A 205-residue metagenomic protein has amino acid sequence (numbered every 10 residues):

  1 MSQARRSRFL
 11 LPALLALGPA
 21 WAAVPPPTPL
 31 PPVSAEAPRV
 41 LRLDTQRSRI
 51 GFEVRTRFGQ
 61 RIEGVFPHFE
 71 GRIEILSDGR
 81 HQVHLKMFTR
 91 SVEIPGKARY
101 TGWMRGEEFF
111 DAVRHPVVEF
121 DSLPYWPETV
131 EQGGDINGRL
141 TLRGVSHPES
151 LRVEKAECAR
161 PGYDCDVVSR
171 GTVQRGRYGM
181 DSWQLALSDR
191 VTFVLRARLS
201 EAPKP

Functional and structural regions predicted by a protein language model:
S2-L11: Bacterial N-terminal signal peptides that target proteins for export
L10-P19: Bacterial N-terminal signal peptides
A23-P205: Low-complexity, acidic/polar, glycine-enriched regions of mature
